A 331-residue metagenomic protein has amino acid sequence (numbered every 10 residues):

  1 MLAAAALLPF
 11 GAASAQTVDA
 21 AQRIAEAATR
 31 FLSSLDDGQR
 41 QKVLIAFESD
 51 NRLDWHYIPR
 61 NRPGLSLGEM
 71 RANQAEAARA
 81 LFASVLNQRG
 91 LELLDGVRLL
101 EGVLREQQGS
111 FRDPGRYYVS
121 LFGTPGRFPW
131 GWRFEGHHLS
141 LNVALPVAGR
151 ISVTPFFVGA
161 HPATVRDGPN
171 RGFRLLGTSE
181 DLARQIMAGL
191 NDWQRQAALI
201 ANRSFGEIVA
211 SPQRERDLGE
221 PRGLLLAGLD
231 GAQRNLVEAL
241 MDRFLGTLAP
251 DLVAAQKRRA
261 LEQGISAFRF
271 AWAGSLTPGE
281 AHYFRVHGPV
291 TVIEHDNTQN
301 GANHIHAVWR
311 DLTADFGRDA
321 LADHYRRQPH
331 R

Functional and structural regions predicted by a protein language model:
M1-L2: N-terminal export leaders
A5-A6: Hydrophobic alpha-helical transmembrane segments of integral membrane proteins, especially lipid-exposed positions
P9-F10, L32: Charged, amphipathic alpha-helical interaction segments
G11-A15: Sec/Tat signal peptide C-region and signal peptidase I cleavage site
Q16-N87, L91-R331: A cross-kingdom marker for long, charged
